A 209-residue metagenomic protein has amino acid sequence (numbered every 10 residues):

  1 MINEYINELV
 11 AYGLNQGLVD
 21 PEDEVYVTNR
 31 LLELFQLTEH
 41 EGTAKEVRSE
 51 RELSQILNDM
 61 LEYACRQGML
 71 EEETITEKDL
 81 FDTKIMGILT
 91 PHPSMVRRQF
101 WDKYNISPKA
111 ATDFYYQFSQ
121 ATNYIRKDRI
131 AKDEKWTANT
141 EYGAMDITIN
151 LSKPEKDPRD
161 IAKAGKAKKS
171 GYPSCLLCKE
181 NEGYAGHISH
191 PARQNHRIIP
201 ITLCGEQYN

Functional and structural regions predicted by a protein language model:
M1-Y208: Active-site microenvironments that recognize anionic phosphate/pyrophosphate groups
